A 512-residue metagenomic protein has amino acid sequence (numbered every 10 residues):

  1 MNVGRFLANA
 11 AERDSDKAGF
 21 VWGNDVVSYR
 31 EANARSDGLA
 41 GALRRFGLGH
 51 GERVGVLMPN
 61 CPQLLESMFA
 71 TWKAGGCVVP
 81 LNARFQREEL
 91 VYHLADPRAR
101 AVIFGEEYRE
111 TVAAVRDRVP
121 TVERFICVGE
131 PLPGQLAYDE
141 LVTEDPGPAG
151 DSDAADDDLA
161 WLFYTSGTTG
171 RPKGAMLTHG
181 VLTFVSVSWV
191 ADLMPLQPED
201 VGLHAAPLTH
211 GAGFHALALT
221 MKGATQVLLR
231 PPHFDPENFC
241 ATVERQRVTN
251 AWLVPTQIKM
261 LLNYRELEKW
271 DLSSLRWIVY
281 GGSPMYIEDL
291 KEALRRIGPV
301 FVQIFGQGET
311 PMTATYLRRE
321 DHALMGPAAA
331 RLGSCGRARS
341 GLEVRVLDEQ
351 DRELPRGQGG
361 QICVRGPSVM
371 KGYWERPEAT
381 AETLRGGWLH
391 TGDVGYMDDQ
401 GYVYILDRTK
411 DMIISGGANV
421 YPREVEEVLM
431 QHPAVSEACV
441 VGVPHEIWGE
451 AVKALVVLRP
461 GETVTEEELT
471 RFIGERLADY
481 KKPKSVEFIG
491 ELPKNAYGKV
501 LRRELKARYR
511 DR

Functional and structural regions predicted by a protein language model:
A8, D16-C61, L65-F69, Q86-V91: Conserved AMP-binding/adenylate-forming core of the ANL superfamily
S15-D16, C127, D145-Y164, R171 (+3 more regions): Conserved pre-ATP/AMP-binding loop-to-beta segment of ANL
S28-E31, D153, A160-V185: Conserved AMP-binding A3 loop
N33-L39, T143, D156, A175-Q197 (+4 more regions): Conserved structural elements of the adenylate-forming
A74, T183-V201, G211-T249, Y264: Conserved AMP-binding/adenylation subdomain of ANL enzymes
F85, V91-Y92, V102-F104, A251 (+7 more regions): AMP-binding/adenylate-forming catalytic core of the ANL superfamily
R109-D156, Y264: ANL superfamily adenylate-forming
M221-A224, V248-L253, N263-A330, E343: Gly/Ser/Thr-rich phosphate-binding loop
